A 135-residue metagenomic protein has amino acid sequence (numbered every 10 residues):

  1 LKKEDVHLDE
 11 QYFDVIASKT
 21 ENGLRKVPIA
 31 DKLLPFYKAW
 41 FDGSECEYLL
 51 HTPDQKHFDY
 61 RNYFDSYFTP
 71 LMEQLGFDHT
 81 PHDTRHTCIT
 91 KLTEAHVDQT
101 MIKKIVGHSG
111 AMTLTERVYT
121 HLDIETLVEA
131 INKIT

Functional and structural regions predicted by a protein language model:
L1-A39: Conserved tyrosine-mediated DNA breakage-rejoining catalytic core shared by Y-recombinases
L1-E4, D31, S66, T87 (+1 more regions): Structural detector for helix-capping/boundary residues
L1-K2, Y67, L71, I105 (+2 more regions): Residues in the recognition helix of alpha-helical DNA-binding motifs
A17-N22, V106-K133: Catalytic-site neighborhood detector that most strongly recognizes the C-terminal catalytic loop/helix of tyrosine
V27, D42-L49, D54-F58, D65-M112: Short, basic (Lys/Arg/His-rich) helix/loop patches that form interaction surfaces in the mid-to-C-terminal regions
I29-W40, T52-K56, R61, A130 (+1 more regions): Extended accessory and catalytic-adjacent subdomains in large enzymes
F36, W40-G43, L122-E125: Phosphate/oxyanion-binding loops and surfaces in catalytic or ligand/nucleic-acid-binding neighborhoods
